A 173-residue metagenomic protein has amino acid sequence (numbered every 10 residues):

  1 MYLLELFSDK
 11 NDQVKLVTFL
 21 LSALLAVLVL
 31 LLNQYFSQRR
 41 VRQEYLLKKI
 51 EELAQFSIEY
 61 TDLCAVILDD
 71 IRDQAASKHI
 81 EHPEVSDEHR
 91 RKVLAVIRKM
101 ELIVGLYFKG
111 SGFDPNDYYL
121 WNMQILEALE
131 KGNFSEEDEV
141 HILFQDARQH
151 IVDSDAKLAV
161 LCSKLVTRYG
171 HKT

Functional and structural regions predicted by a protein language model:
M1-R40: Membrane-embedded hydrophobic alpha-helical segments
L31-T173: Conserved non-transmembrane functional hotspots
